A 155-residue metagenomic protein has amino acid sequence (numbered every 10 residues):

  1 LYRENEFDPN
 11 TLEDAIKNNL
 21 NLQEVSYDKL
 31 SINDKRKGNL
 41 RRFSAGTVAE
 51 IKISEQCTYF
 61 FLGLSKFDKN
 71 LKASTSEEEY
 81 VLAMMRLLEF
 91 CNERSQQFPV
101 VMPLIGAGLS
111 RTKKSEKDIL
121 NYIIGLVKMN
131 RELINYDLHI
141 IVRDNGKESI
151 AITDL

Functional and structural regions predicted by a protein language model:
L1-L155: Macrodomain-like recognition of ADP-ribose-binding/processing modules
